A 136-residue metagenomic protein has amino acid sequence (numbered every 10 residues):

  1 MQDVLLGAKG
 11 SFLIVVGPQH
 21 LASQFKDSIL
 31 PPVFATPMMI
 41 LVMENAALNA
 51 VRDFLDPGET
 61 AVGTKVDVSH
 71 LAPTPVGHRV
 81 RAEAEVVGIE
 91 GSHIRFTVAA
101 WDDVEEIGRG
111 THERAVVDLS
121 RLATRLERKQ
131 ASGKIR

Functional and structural regions predicted by a protein language model:
M1-A35: Catalytic strand-loop segment that frames the active site of acyl-thioester-processing enzymes
A8-F12, V62-V66, H78-A82, S92-I94 (+1 more regions): A generic structural signal for short beta-strands and their flanking turns/coil linkers
V15-G17, W101, E113-V117: Short beta-strand edge segments in extracellular beta-sheet folds
T36-I40: Short, charged, low-complexity patches
A47-R81: Hydrophobic beta-strand-centered segment that forms part of the acyl-chain substrate-binding groove
V68-D103: Hydrophobic beta-sheet segments that form the core/acyl-binding groove of ACP/CoA-dependent acyl-chain-processing
G108-R109, E113-R136: C-terminal output/interaction extensions
